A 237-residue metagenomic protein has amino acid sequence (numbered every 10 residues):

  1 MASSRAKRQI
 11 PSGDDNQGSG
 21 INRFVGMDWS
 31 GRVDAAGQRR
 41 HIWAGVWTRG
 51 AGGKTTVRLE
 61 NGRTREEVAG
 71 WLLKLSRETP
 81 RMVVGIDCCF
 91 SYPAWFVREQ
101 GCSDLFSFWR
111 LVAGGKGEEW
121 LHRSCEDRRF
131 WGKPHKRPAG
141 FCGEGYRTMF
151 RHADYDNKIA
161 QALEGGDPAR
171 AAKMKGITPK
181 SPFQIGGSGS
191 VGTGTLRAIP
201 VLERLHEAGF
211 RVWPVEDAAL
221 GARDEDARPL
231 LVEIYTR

Functional and structural regions predicted by a protein language model:
A2-G13: A cross-taxon signal for low-complexity, glycine/charged-rich
G18-V25, W29-R237: RNase H-like (RuvC/DEDD) metal-dependent nuclease/polynucleotide-processing core
